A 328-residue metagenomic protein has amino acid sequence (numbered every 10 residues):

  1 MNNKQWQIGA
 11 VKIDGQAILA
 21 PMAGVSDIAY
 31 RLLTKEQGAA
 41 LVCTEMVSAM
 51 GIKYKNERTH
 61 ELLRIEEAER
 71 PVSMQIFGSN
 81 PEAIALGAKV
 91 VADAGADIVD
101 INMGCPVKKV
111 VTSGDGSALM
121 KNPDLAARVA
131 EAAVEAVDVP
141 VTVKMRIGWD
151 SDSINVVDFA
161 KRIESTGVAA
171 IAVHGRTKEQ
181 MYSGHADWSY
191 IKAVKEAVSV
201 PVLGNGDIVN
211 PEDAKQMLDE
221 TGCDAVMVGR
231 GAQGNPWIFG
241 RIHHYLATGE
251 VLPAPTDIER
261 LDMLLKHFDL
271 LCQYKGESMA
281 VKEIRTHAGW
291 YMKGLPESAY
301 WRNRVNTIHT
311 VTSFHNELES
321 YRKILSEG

Functional and structural regions predicted by a protein language model:
M1-G328: Flavin-dependent oxidoreductase catalytic cores
